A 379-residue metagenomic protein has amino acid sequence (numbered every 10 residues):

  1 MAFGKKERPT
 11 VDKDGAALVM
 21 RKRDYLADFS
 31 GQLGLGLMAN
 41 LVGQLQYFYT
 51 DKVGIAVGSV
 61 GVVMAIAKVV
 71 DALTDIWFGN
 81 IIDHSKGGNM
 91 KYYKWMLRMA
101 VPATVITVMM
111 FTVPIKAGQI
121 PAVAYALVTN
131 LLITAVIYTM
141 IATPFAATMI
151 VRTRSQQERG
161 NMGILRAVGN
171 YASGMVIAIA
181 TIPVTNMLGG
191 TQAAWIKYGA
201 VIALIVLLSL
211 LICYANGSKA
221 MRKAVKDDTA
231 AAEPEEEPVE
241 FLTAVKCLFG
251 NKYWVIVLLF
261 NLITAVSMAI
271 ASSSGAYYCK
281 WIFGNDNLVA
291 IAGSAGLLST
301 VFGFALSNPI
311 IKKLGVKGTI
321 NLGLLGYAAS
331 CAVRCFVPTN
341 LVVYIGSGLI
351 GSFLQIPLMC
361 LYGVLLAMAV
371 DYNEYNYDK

Functional and structural regions predicted by a protein language model:
A2-K379: Membrane-embedded alpha-helical bundles of multi-pass transporters/translocases, especially carrier/permease families
